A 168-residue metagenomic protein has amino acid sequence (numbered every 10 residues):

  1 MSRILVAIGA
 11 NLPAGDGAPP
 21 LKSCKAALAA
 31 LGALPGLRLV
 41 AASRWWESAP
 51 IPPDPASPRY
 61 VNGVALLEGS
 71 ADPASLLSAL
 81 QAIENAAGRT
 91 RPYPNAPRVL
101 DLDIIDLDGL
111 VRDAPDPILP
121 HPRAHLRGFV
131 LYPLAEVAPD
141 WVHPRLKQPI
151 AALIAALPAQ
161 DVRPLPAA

Functional and structural regions predicted by a protein language model:
M1-L37, A42-E47: N-terminal beta1-alpha1 ligand-phosphate binding loop
S2-V6, R59-V61, L100: Residues at beta-strand starts and edge strands
C24, L28, N62, L77-L80: A general structural signal for well-ordered alpha-helical packing
I51-R59, S70, A74-L77, A82-A168: Flexible, gly/pro- and Lys/Arg-enriched active-site loops
